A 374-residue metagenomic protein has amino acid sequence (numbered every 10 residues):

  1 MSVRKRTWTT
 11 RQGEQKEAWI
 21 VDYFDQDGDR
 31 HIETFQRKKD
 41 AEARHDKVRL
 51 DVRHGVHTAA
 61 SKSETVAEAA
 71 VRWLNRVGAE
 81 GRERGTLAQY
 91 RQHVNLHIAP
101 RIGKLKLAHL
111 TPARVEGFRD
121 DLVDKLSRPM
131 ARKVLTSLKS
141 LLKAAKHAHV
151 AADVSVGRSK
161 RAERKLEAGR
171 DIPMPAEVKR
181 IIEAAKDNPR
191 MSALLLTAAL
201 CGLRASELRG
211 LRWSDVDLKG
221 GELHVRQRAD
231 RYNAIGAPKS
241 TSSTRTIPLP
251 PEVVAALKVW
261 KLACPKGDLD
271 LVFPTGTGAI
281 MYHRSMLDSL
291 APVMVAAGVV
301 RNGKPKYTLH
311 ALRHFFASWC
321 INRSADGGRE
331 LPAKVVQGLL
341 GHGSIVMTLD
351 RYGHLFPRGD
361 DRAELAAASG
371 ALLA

Functional and structural regions predicted by a protein language model:
M1, T7, E183, G220 (+5 more regions): C-terminal secondary-structure termini that scaffold catalytic or DNA-interacting sites
M1-Q36, G85, N233: Short, Arg/Lys-rich segments that mark the N-terminal edge of DNA/RNA- and chromatin-recognition modules
R11-K16, I32-T34, A59-K62, V71-V150 (+4 more regions): N-terminal core-binding DNA-recognition domain of tyrosine site-specific recombinases/integrases
Q15-E17, R128, R132-T136, H147-L211 (+6 more regions): Basic, Lys/Arg- and aromatic-enriched nucleic-acid-binding interface segment
Q36-V52: A short, charged, amphipathic alpha-helix used as a generic interaction element across diverse proteins
K38, A229, L340-A366: Catalytic-site neighborhood detector that most strongly recognizes the C-terminal catalytic loop/helix of tyrosine
A108-A113, K143-D171, R226-Q227, D350 (+1 more regions): Short, charged hinge/linker segments at domain and secondary-structure junctions
R180-S192, C201, I247, A255 (+5 more regions): Short, basic (Lys/Arg/His-rich) helix/loop patches that form interaction surfaces in the mid-to-C-terminal regions
